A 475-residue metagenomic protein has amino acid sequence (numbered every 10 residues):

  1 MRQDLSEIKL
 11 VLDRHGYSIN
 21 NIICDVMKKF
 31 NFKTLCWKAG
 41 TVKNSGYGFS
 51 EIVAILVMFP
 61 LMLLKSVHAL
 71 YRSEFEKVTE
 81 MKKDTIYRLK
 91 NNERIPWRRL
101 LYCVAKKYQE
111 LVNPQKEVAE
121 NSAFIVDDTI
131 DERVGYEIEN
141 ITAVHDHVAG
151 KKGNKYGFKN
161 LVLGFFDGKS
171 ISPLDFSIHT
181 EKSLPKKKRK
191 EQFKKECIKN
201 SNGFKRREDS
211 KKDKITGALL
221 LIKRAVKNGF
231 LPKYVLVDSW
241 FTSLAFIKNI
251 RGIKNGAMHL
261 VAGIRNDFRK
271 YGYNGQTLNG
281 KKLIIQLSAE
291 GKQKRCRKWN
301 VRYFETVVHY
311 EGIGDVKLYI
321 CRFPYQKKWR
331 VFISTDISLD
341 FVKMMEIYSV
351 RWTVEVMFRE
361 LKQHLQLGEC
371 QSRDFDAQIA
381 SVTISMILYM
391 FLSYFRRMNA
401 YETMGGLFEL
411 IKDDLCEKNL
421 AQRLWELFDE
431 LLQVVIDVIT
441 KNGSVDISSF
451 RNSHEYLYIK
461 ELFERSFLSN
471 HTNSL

Functional and structural regions predicted by a protein language model:
M1-Y47, K77-V78, T180-K182, K187 (+8 more regions): A short, flexible helix-boundary coil/loop motif
Q3, N91-S183, K187-Q192, R302-E305: Active-site-proximal, Lys/Arg-enriched surface segment that forms a nucleic-acid-binding/basic interface patch
K33-Y47, L63-Y136, N140-A143, T242 (+9 more regions): Electropositive nucleic-acid engagement tracts
S50-L64: Short, amphipathic alpha-helical "recognition" segments used to contact nucleic acids or chromatin
L63-K65, D84-T85, V148-P232, E311 (+1 more regions): Electropositive, glycine- and tryptophan-enriched low-complexity nucleic-acid-binding patches
F124-I130, D340-S372: Short amphipathic alpha-helical "interface-anchor" segments enriched in bulky aromatics
K195-G275: Domain-level cores of phosphate- or acyl-group-handling catalytic modules
